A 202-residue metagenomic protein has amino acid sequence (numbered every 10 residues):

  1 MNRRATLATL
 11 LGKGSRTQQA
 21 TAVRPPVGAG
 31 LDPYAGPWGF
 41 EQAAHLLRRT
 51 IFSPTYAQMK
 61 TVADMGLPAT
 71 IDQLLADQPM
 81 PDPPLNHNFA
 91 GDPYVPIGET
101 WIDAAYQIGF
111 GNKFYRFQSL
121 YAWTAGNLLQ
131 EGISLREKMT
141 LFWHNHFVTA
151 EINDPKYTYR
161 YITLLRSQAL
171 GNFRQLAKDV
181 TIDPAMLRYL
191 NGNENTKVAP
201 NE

Functional and structural regions predicted by a protein language model:
N2-S119, L128-Q130, S134: N-terminal module-boundary/linker segments of secreted carbohydrate-active enzymes
P54-P68, D72, I108, K113-E202: Primarily short, surface-exposed interaction patches in extracytoplasmic proteins
